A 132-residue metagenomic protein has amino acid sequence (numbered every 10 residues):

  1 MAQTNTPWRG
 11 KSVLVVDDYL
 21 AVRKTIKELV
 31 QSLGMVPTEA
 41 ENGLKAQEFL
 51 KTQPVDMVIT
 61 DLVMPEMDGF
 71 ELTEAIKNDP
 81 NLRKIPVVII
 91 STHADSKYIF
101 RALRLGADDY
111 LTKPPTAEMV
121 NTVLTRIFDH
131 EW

Functional and structural regions predicted by a protein language model:
K24-S32: Charged docking surfaces used in two-component/phosphorelay signaling
E39-M57: Acidic, metal-coordinating helix/loop segments flanking the phosphotransfer/catalytic sites of two-component signaling
M64: Receiver (REC) domain active-site loop signature in two-component systems and cognate sites in sensor histidine kinases
H93-A94, I127: Short, conserved "switch-loop" micro-motifs in signal-transduction and mechanochemical regulators
P115-L124: C-terminal output helix
